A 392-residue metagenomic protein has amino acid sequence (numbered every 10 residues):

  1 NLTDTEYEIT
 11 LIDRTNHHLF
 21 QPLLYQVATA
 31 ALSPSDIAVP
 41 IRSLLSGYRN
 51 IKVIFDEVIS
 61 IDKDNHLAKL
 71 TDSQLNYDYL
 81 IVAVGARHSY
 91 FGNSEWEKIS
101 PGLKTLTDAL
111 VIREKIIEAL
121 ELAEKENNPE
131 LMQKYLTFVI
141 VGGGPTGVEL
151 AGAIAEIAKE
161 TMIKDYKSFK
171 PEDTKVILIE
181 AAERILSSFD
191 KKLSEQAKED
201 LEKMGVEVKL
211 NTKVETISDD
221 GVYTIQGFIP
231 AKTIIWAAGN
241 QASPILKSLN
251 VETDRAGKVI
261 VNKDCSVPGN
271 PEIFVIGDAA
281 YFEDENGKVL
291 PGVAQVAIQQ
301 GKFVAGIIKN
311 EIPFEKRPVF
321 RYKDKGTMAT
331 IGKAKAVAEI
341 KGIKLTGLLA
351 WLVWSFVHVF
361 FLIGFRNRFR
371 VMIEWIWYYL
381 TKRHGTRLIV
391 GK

Functional and structural regions predicted by a protein language model:
N1-I54, I59, F138, P145-S188 (+1 more regions): Beta1-alpha1 glycine-rich phosphate/pyrophosphate-binding loop at the start of Rossmann-like nucleotide-binding domains
R49-S60, A155-K263, G269: A Rossmann-like FAD-binding core segment of flavoenzymes
I51-V141, T224, I235: FAD-binding core/adjacent interface of flavoenzyme oxidoreductases
G85-H88, A151, N240-A242: Short glycine-rich anion-binding loops that position phosphate/pyrophosphate groups of nucleotides and phosphorylated
K98-N128, D220-Y223, F228-Q299, G306: FAD-site-proximal beta/loop scaffold in flavoenzymes
M132-F189, Q196, E207-K209, G292-I308 (+2 more regions): Rossmann-like dinucleotide-binding core of oxidoreductases
A305-K392: C-terminal, flexible cofactor-proximal segment of oxidoreductases
